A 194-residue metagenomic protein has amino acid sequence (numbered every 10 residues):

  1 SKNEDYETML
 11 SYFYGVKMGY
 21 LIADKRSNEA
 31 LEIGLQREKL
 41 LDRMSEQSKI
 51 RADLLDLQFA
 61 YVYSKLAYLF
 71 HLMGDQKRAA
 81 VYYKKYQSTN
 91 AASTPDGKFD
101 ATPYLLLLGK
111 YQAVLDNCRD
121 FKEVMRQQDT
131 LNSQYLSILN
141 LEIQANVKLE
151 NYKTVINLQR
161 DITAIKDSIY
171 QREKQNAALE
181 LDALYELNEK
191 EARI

Functional and structural regions predicted by a protein language model:
S1-K2, L35-K49, A80-T89, R119-R126 (+1 more regions): Amphipathic alpha-helical segments of tetratricopeptide repeats
K2-S27, I33-M44: Solenoidal tandem-repeat scaffolds enriched in leucines and small polar residues
E4-T8, I50, L54-L57, A92 (+1 more regions): Residue signature of alpha-solenoid helical repeat architecture, marking inter-repeat boundaries and helix-start
M9, V16, Q58, K65 (+5 more regions): "A position-specific structural signal for the A-helix of alpha-solenoid helical repeats
Q112, K122, Q128-I194: Hydrophobic positions within repeat-based interaction scaffolds
